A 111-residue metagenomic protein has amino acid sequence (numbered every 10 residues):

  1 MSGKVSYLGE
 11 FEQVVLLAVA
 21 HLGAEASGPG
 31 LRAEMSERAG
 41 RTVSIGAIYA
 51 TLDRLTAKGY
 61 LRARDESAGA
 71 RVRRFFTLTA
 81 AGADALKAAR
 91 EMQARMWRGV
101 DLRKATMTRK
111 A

Functional and structural regions predicted by a protein language model:
S2-A47: N-terminal helix-turn-helix DNA-binding core of bacterial DNA-binding proteins
K4, L52, Y60, K110-A111: Short, contiguous hydrophobic alpha-helices characteristic of membrane insertion segments
L22-E25, A57-K58, G82: Short, charged/polar surface micro-motifs in flexible loops or helix N-caps
L31, G82, Q93: Conserved anionic group-binding/transfer micro-motifs
I48-L55: Basic amphipathic alpha-helical segments that dock to polyanions
T56-V72, T77: Beta-hairpin "wing" of winged helix-turn-helix
V72-R90: Basic, amphipathic "hinge/linker" alpha-helix immediately C-terminal to the N-terminal HTH DNA-binding motif
L86-A111: Amphipathic alpha-helical dimerization/coiled-coil segments that flank or bridge DNA-binding/regulatory modules
